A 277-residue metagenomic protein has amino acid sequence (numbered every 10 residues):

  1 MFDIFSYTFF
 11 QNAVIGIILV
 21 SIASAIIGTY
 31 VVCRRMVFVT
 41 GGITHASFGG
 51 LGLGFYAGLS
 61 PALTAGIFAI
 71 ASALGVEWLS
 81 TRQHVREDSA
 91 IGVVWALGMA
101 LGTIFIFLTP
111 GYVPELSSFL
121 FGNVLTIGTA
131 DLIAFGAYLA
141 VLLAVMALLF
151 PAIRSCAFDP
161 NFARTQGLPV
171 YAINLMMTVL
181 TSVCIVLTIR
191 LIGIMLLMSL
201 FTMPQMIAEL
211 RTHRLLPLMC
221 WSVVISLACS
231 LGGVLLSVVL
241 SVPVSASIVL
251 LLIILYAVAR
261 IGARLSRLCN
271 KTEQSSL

Functional and structural regions predicted by a protein language model:
M1-T8, I22-C33, G50-L59, A152-F162 (+2 more regions): Short juxtamembrane and helix-loop transition motifs at transmembrane-helix boundaries in membrane proteins
D3, Y7-N12, Q83, I91-P151: Transmembrane helix-bundle core of multi-pass membrane transporters and related energy-transducing complexes
A13, P61-A69, D88-G92, G136 (+2 more regions): Loop-to-transmembrane alpha-helix initiation sites
G16-A25, A46, G50, G54 (+15 more regions): Alpha-helical transmembrane segments in multi-pass membrane proteins
T29-Y112, A208-C220, S237-L240, R264-L265: Short loop segments and helix-boundary regions at transmembrane helix junctions of multi-pass inner-membrane proteins
D131-P204: Helix-loop-helix "hairpin" substructures at the membrane interface of multi-pass membrane proteins
L191, L197-A246: Transmembrane alpha-helical segments in multi-pass inner-membrane proteins
V242-L277: Cytosolic-side transmembrane-helix boundaries in multi-pass membrane proteins
